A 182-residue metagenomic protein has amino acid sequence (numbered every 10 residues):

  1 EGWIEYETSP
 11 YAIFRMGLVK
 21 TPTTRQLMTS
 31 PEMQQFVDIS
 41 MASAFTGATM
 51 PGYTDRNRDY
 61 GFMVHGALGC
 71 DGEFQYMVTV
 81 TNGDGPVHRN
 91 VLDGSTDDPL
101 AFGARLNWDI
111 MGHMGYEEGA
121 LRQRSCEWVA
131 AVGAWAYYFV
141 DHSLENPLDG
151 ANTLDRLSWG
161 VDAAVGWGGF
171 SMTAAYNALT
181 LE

Functional and structural regions predicted by a protein language model:
E1-P86, T96-M114, E118-C126: Outer membrane beta-barrel
V91-S95: Active-site cleft segment of glycoside hydrolase catalytic domains centered on the general acid/base Glu
D97-P99, A104-E182: Detector for outer-membrane/organellar transmembrane beta-barrel domains, recognizing the amphipathic beta-strand
